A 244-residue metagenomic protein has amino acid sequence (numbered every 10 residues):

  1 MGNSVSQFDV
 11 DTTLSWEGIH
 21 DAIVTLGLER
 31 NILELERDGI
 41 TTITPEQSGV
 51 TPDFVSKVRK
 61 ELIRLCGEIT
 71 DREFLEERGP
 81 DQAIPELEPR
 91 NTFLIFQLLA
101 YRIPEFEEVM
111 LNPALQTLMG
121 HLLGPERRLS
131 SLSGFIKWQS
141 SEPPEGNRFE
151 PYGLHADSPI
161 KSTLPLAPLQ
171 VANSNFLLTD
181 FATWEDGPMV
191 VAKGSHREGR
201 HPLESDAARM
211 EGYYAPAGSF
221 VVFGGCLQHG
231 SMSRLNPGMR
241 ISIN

Functional and structural regions predicted by a protein language model:
G2-D38, I43-H155, P159-K161: Non-heme Fe(II)-dependent double-stranded beta-helix
I43, F176, V221-F223: Short hydrophobic-aromatic micro-motifs
P113-T117, A172, P216: A structural signal for well-ordered alpha-helical segments within the folded catalytic domains of diverse enzymes
L129, L169-V171, G238: Short, solvent-exposed loop/turn segments at the edges of secondary structure
L132-G134, S174-F176, I243: A structural signal for short, well-ordered beta-strand segments
F135, S195, L227-Q228: Catalytic metal-binding/acid-base residues of hydrolase active sites
P143-Y214: Catalytic core of non-heme Fe(II) oxygenases with the double-stranded beta-helix
R200-N244: Catalytic core of Fe(II)/2-oxoglutarate
